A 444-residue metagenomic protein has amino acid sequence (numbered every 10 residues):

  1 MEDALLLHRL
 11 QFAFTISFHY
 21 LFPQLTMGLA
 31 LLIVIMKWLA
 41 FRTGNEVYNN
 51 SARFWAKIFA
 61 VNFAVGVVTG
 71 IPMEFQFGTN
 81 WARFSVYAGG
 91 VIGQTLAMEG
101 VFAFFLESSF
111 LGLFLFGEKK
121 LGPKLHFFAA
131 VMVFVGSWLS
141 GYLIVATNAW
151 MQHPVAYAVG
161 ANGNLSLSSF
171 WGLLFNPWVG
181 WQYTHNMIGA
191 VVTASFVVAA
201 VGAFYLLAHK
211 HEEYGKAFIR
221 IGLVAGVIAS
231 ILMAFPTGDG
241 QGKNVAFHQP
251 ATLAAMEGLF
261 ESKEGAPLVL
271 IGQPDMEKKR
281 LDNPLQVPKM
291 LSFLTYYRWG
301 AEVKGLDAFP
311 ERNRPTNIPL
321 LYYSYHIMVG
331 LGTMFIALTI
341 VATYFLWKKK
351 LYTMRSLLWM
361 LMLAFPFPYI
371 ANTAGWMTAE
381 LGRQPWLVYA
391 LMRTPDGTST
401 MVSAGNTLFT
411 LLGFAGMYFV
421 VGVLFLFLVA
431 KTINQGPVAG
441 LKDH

Functional and structural regions predicted by a protein language model:
M1-H444: Polytopic transmembrane helical bundles with strong interfacial aromatic enrichment
